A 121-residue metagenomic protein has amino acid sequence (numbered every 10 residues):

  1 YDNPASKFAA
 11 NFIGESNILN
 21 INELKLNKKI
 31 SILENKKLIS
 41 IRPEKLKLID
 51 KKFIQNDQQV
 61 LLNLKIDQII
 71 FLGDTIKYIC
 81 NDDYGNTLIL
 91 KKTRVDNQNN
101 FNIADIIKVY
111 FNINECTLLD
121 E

Functional and structural regions predicted by a protein language model:
Y1-I30, E44: Internal alpha/beta loop-helix hairpins
S16, L26-E121: Non-catalytic connector elements of ABC transporters
